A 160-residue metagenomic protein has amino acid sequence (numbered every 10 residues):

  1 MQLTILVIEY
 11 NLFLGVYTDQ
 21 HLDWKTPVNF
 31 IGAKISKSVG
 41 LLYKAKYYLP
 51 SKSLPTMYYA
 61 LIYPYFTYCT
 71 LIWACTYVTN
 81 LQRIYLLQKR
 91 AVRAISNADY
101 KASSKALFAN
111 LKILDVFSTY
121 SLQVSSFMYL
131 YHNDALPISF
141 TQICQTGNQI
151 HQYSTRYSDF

Functional and structural regions predicted by a protein language model:
M1-F160: Hydrophobic/basic alpha-helical segments
